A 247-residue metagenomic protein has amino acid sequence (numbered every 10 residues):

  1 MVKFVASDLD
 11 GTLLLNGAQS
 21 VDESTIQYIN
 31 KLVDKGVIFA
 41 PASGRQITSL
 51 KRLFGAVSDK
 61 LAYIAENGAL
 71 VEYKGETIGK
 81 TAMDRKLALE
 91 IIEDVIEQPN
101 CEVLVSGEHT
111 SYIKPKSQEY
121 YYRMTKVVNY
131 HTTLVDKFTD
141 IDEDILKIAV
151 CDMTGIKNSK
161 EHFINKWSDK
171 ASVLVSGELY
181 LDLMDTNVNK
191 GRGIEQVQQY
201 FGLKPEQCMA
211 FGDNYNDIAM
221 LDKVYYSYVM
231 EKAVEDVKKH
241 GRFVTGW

Functional and structural regions predicted by a protein language model:
K3-A18, L221: Asp-based phosphoryl-transfer active-site loop
E23-E119: Active-site phosphate-binding/coordination module
L32, N67, I194, M220-V224: Hydrophobic residues within well-ordered alpha-helices
G36-A40, D59-L61, L146-K147, E206-Q207 (+2 more regions): Short active-site oxyanion
L50-F54, K160-F163, L221, V237: Hydrophobic packing residues within well-ordered alpha-helices of enzyme cores
A56-D59, N67, K166-D169, K223-V224 (+1 more regions): Short, structured coil segments at secondary-structure junctions
E90, D94, P99-F211, D217-M220 (+1 more regions): Conserved acidic, metal-coordinating active-site core of Asp-based, Mg2+-dependent phosphoryl-transfer enzymes
K223, S227-W247: Asp-based, Mg2+/Mn2+-dependent phosphohydrolase catalytic module
